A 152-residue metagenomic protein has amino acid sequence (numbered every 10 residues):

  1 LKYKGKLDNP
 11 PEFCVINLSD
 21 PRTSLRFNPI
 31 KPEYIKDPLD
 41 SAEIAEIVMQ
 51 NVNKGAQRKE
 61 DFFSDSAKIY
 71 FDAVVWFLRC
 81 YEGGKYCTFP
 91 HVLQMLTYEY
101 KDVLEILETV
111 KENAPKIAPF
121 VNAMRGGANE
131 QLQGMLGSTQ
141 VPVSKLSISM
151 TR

Functional and structural regions predicted by a protein language model:
L1-R152: P-loop NTPase motor domains
